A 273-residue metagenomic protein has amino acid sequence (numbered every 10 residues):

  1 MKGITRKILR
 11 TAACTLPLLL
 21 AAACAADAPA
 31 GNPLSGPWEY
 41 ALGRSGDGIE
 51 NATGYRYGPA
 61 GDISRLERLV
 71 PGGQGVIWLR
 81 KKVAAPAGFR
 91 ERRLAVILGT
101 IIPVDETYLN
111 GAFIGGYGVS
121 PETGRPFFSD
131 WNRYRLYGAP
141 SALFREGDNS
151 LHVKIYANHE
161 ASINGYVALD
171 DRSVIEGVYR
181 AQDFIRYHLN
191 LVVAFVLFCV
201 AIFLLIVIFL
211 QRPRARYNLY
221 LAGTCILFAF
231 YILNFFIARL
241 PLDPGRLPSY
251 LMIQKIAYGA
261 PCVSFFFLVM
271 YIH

Functional and structural regions predicted by a protein language model:
K2-A13: Bacterial N-terminal signal peptides that target proteins for export
A12-A22: Bacterial N-terminal signal peptides
A26-R90: Extended carbohydrate-recognition surfaces in non-catalytic/accessory domains of CAZymes and lectin-like proteins
L34-P37, S129-F195: An acidic-aromatic loop/edge-strand motif
I49-T53, P59-R68, A112-R135: Solvent-exposed beta-strand/loop surfaces of large extracellular or lumenal domains
V83, G88-N110, L151-V153: Aromatic-lined ligand-binding clefts that engage carbohydrates, nucleic acids, or primary amines
R180-H273: Individual alpha-helical transmembrane segments in multi-pass integral membrane proteins
